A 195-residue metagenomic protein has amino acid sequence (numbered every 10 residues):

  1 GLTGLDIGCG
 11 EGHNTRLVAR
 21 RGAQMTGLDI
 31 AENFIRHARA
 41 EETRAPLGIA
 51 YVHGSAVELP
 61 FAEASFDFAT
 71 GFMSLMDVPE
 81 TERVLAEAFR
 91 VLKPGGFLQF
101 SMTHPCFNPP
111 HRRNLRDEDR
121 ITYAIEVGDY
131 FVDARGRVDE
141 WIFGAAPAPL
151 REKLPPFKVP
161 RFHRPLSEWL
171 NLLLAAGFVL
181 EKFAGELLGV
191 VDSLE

Functional and structural regions predicted by a protein language model:
T3-I7, E11-E58: Class I SAM-dependent methyltransferase SAM/SAH-binding core
M25, L98-Q99, L180: A short hydrophobic/small-residue beta-strand
V57-F68: A short acidic, Gly/Pro-enriched loop at the edge of an enzyme's catalytic core that lines a small-molecule cofactor
D67-T81: A short SAM/SAH-binding and catalytic strip from SAM-dependent methyltransferases
E82-P94: A short glycine-rich, Lys/Arg-flanked "PGG" loop and its adjoining helix->strand segment in the class I
F97-A145: Conserved class I S-adenosyl-L-methionine
P160-F183: Short alpha-helix
K182-E195: C-terminal/domain-terminus segments
